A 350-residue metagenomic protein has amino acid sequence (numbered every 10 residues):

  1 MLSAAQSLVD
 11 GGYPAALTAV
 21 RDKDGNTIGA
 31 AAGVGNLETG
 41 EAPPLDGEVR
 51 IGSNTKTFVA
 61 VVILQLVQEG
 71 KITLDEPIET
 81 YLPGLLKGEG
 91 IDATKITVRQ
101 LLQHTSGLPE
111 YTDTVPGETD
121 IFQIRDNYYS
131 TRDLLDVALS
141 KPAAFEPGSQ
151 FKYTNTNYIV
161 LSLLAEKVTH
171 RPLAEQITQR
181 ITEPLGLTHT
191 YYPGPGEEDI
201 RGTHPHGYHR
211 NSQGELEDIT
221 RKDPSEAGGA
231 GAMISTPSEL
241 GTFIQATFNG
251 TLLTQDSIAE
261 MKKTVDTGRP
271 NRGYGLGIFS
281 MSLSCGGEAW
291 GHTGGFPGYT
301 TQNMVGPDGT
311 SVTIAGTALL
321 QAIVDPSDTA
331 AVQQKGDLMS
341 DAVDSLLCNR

Functional and structural regions predicted by a protein language model:
M1-A30, T220-R350: Catalytic loop of the DD-peptidase/beta-lactamase superfamily, centered on the K-T-G motif and neighboring
A5, D24-G25, K56-V59, I63 (+7 more regions): Residue-level preference for non-acidic, small/hydrophobic
P14, T39-R99, F145-T154, G228 (+1 more regions): Short active-site loop at a secondary-structure junction that contains or immediately precedes the catalytic residue(s)
A19-R21, G52-S53, V61-Q68, T156 (+2 more regions): Primarily hydrophobic membrane-targeting regions of prokaryotic envelope proteins
A19-R21, P77, T178: Outer-envelope exported proteins of Gram-negative bacteria
A32-G35: Solvent-exposed serine/threonine-rich low-complexity stretches and specific carbohydrate-binding patches
E89-A289, T293: Short, surface-exposed loop or secondary-structure junction motifs that flank catalytic or metal-binding residues
